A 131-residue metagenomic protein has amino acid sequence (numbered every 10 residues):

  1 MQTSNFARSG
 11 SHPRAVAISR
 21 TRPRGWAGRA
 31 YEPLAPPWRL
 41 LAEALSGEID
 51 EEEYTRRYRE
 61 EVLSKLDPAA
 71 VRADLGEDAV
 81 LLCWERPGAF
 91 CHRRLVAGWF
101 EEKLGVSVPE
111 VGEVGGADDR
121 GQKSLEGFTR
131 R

Functional and structural regions predicted by a protein language model:
M1-R131: Residues lining hydrophobic/aromatic ligand-binding pockets adjacent to catalytic sites
